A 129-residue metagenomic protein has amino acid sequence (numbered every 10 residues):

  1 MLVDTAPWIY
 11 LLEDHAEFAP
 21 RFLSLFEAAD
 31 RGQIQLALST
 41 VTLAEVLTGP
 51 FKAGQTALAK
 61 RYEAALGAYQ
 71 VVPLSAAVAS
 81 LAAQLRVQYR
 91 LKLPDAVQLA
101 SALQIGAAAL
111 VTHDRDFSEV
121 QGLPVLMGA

Functional and structural regions predicted by a protein language model:
M1-A37, P50-Y62, G128-A129: Short, well-structured N-terminal submotif of metal-dependent ribonuclease cores
V3, A37-L38, P73, L93 (+1 more regions): Short beta-strand scaffold positions
T5, T40, D95-L99: Conserved glycosyltransferase catalytic-site signature
D14, G67-Q88: Acidic catalytic patch
A28, Y69, L99-A129: Acidic, PIN/NYN-like endoribonuclease modules and their adjacent C-terminal/linker elements
R31-Q33, A65-Y69, Q88, V120: Structured helix-beta-strand junction loops
